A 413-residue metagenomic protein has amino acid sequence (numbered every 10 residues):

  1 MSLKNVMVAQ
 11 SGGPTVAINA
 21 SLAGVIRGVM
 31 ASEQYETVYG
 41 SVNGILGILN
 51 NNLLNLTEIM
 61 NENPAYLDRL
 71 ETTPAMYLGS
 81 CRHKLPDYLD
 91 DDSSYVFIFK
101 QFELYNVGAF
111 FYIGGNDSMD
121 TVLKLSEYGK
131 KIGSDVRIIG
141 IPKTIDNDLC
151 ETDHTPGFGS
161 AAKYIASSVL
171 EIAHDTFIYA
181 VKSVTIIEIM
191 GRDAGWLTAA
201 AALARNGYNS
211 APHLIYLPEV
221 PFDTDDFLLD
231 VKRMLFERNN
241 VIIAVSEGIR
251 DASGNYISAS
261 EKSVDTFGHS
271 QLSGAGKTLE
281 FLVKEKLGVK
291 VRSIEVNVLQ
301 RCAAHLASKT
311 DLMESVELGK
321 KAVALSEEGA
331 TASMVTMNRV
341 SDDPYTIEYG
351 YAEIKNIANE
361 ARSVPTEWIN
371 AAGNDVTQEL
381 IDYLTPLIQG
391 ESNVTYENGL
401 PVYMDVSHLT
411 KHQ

Functional and structural regions predicted by a protein language model:
S2-L54: N-terminal phosphate-binding or glycine-rich loops at protein starts, especially the Walker A/P-loop of NTPases
S2-V8, L70-K84, K143-D153, A180-S183 (+1 more regions): Gly-rich Lys/Arg/Thr-decorated short loops/hinges at beta-loop-alpha junctions or inter-strand turns that position
S11-G13, S41-G47, R82-H83, G115-N116 (+5 more regions): Short, ordered loop/turn segments at secondary-structure junctions
T15-V25, I48-L49, P86, S94-V96 (+6 more regions): Short glycine/serine/threonine-rich phosphate/pyrophosphate-binding segments that cradle anionic phosphate groups
S41, Q101, A109-G114, D120-I132 (+2 more regions): Accessory alpha-helical/coil subdomains and C-terminal extensions that flank or cap enzyme catalytic cores
N52-G108, D117, F158, L170: Glycine-rich oxoanion-binding loops at beta->alpha junctions
Y256-Q413: C-terminal non-catalytic interaction/assembly regions of soluble proteins
